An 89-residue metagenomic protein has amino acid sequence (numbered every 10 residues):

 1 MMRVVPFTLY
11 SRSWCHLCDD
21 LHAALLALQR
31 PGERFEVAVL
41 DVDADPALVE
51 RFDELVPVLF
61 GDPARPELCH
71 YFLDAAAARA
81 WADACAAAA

Functional and structural regions predicted by a protein language model:
M2-L28: Local sequence-structure signature of Cys/Sec-based thiol-disulfide redox active-site neighborhoods
S13, L40, P66: Conserved short-loop catalytic and cofactor-binding motifs
A27-P31, A87: Secondary-structure boundary motif
E33-P46: Thiol-based oxidoreductase modules, predominantly thioredoxin-like and allied folds used for disulfide exchange
L48-R51: Short glycine-biased active-site loop of nucleotidyltransferases that positions the nucleotide triphosphate and helps
D53-F60: Structural micro-motif
G61-A89: Non-catalytic, surface beta->alpha helical segment in thiol-disulfide oxidoreductase systems
